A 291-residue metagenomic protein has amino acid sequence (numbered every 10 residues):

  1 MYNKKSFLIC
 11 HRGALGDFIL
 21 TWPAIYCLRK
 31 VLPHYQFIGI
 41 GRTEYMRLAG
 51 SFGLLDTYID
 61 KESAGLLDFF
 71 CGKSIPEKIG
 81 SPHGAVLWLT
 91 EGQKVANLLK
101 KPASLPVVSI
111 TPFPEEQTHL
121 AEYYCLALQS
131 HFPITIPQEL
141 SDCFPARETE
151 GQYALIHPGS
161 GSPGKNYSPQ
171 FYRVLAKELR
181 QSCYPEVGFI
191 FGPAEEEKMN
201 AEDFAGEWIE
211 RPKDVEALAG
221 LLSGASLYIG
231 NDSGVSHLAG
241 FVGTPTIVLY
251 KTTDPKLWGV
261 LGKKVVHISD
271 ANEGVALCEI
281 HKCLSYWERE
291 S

Functional and structural regions predicted by a protein language model:
M1-S291: Catalytic machinery of carbohydrate-active enzymes, primarily nucleotide-sugar-dependent glycosyltransferases
